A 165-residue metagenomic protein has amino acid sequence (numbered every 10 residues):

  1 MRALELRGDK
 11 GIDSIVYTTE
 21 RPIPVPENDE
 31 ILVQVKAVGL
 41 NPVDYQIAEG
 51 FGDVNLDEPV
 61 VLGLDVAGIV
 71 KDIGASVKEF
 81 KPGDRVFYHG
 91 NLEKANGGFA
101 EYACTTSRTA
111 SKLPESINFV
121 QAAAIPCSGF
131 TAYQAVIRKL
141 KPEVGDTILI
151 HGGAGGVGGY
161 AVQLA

Functional and structural regions predicted by a protein language model:
L4, I31-L32, L149: Conserved beta-strand elements of the Class I
P22-G39, F51-L92: Glycine-rich beta-strand-centered segment in the early N-terminal region that forms part of a ligand/cofactor-binding
V43-A48: Cytochrome P450 core scaffold surrounding the K-helix E-X-X-R motif and the conserved "meander" helix-loop region
E93-S107: A structural motif shared across PLP-dependent enzymes of the aminotransferase-like
V120-Q121: C-terminal boundary of histidine-terminating zinc-finger modules
I125-A165: Mid-domain Rossmann-like dinucleotide-binding core that forms the NAD(H)/NADP(H) cofactor-binding site
